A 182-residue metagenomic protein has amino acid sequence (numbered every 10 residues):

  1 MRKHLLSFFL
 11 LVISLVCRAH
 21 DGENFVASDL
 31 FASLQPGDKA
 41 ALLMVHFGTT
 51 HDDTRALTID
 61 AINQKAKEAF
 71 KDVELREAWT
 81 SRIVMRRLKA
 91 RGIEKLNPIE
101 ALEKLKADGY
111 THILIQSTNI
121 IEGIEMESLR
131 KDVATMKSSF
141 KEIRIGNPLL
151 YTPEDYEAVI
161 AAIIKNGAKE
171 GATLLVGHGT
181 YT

Functional and structural regions predicted by a protein language model:
M1-H4: Positively charged n-region of N-terminal signal peptides that target proteins for export
L10-R18: Hydrophobic h-region of N-terminal signal peptides that target proteins for export in Gram-negative bacteria
A19-T182: Active-site-proximal alpha-helix that buttresses catalytic centers in soluble enzyme cores
